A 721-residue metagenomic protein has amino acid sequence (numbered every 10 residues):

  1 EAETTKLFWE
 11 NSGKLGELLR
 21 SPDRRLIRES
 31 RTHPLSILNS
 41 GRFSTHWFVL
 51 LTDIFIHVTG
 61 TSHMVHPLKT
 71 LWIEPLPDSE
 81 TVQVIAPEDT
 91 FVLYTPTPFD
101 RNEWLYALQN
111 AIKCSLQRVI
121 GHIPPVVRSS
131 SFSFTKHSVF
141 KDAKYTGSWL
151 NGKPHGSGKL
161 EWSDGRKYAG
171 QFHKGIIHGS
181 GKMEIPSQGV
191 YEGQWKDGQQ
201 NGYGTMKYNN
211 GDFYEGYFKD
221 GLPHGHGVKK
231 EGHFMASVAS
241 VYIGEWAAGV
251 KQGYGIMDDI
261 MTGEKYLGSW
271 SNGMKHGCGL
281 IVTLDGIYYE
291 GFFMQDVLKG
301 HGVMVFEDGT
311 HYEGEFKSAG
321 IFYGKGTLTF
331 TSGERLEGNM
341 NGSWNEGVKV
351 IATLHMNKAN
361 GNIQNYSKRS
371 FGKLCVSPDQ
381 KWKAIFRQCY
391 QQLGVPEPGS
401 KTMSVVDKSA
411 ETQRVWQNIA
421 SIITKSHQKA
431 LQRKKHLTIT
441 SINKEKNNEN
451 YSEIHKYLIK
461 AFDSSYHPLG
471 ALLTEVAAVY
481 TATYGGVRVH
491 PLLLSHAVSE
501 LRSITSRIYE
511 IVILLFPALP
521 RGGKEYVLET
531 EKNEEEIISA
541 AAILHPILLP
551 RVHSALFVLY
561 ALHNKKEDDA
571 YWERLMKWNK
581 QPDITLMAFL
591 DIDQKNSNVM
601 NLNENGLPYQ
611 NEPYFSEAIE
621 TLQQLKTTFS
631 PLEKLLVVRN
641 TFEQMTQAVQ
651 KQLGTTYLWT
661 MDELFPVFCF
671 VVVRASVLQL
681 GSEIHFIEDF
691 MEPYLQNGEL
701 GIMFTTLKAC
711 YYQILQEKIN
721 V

Functional and structural regions predicted by a protein language model:
E1-S12, F55-V58, A541-L544, L548-V552 (+2 more regions): Extended alpha-helical coiled-coil scaffold domains characteristic of the BAR superfamily
E1-S129, D662-E663, T705, A709-V721: Membrane- and cytoskeleton-facing regulatory interfaces of eukaryotic small-GTPase pathways
R28-S30, H66, S503-S506, E510 (+3 more regions): Generic structural signal for well-ordered, non-membrane alpha-helices
I37-S44, P77, T90-P98, S138 (+30 more regions): Amphipathic alpha-helical protein-protein interaction segments
S44, H57, S62-P67, L76-D78 (+1 more regions): Glycine/tyrosine- and acidic-biased, solvent-exposed loop/turn segments at the edges of beta-strands
V65-L68, R101, V119-R128, K174-G175 (+15 more regions): Short amphipathic alpha-helical segments embedded in low-complexity Lys/Glu-rich regions
K381, I385-K651: Extended cytosolic scaffolds built from alpha-helical repeats
P631-V721: Alpha-helical bundle/repeat cores within regulatory domains of eukaryotic proteins
